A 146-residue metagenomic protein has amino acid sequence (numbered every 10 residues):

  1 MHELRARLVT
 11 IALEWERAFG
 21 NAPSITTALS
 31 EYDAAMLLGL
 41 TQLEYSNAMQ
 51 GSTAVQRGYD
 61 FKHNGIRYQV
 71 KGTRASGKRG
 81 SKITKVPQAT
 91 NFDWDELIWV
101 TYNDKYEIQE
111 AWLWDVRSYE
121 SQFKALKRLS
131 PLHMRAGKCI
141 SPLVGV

Functional and structural regions predicted by a protein language model:
M1-R67, K71-V146: Nucleic-acid endonuclease domains
